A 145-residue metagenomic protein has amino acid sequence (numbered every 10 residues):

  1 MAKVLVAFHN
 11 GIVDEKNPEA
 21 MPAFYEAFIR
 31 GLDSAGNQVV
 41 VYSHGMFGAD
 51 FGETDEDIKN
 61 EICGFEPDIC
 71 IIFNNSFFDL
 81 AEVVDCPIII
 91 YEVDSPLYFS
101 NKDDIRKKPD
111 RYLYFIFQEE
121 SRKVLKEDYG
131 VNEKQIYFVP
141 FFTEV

Functional and structural regions predicted by a protein language model:
M1-K16: Nucleotide-activated donor-dependent transferases that construct or modify glycoconjugates
V4, I88, Y98, K134-Q135: Generic preference for hydrophobic/aromatic residues in regular secondary structure cores
N10, M21-A35, V40-L125: Extended catalytic core of nucleotide-activated donor transferases of GT-like folds
Y114-R122, N132-V145: Donor nucleotide-sugar binding/catalytic pocket of nucleotide-sugar-dependent glycosyltransferases
E127-G130: Glycan-processing catalytic domains of CAZymes
